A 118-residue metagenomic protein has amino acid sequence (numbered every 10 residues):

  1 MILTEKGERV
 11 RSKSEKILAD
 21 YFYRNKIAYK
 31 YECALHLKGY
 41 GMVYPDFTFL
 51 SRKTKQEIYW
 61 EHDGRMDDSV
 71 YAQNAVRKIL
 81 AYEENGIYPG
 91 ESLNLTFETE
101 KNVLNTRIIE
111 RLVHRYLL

Functional and structural regions predicted by a protein language model:
M1-I27: Solvent-exposed, charged helical/coil patches that constitute nucleic-acid or partner-interaction surfaces
E5-S12, D68-A72, T99: Short, charged/polar micro-motifs that form catalytic or ligand-binding hotspots
Y23, I27-K53: Active-site metal-binding core of divalent-cation-utilizing nuclease and nuclease-like domains
I27, Q56, Y88-E91: Short glycine-/polar-rich loops that comprise or flank the Walker A/P-loop and associated switch/sensor motifs
L35-M42, S69, E98-L104: Acidic-and-aromatic substrate-binding clefts and catalytic sites of carbohydrate-active enzymes
Y44-K78: Short beta-strand-loop-alpha-helix junction that forms the active-site gateway of nucleic-acid-processing nucleases
V70-N85, E91-L93: A recognition module on extended beta-rich or small alphabeta surfaces enriched in W/G with H and D/E
E84-L118: Basic, glycine-rich
